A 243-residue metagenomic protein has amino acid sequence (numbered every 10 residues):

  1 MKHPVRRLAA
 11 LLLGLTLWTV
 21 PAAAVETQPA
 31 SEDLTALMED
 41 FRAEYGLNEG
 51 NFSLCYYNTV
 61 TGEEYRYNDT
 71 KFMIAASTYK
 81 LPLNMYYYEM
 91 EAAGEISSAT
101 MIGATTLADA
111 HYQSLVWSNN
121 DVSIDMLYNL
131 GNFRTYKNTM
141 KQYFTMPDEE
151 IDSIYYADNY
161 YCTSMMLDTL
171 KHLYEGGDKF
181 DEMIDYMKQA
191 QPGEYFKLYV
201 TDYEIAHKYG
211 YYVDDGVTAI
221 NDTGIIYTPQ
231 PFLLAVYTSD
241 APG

Functional and structural regions predicted by a protein language model:
M1-A9: Bacterial N-terminal signal peptides that target proteins for export
L11-T19: Bacterial N-terminal signal peptides
W18-P29: Sec-dependent signal peptide cleavage junction
Q28-T61, Y65-R66, V122-G243: Penicillin-recognizing serine hydrolase domain
G62, F72-I102, S114, L234: Active-site SXXK
A76-P82, W117, D158-S164: Aromatic- and histidine-enriched alpha-helix N-cap/loop-to-helix transition segments that scaffold the rims
E95-W117, K137-E149: Active-site helix/loop module of the DD-peptidase/beta-lactamase fold, centered on the serine-lysine SxxK catalytic
